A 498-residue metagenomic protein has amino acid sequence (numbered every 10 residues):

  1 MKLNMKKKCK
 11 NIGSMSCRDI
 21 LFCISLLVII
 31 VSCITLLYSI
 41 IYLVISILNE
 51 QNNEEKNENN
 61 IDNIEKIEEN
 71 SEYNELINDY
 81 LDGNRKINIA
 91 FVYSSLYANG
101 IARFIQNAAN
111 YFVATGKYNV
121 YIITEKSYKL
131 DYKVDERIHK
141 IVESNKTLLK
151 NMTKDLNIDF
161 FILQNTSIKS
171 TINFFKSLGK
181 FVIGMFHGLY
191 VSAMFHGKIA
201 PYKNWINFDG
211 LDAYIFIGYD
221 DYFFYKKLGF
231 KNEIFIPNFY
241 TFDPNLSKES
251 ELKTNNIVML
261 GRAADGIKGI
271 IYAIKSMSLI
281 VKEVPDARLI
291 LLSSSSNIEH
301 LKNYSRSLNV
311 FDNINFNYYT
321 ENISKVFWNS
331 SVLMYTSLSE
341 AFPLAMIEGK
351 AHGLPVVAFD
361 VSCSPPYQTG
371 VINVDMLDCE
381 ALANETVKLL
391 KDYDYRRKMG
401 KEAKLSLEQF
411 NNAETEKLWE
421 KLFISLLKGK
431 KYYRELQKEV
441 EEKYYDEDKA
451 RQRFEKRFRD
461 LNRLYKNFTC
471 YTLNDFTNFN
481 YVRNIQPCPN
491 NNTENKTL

Functional and structural regions predicted by a protein language model:
I89-V92, E249-K268, I274-M277: Conserved donor-binding/catalytic core segment of Leloir-type glycosyltransferases
N99-N107, A264-L279, E299: A conserved mid-protein helix/loop that constitutes part of the nucleotide-sugar donor-binding site
L163-K169, F186: Short His-centered aromatic/hydrophobic patch
D209-E233, F242: A short, active-site helix/loop in glycosyltransferases that binds the activated sugar's phosphate group
N297-H300, F311-T320, V326: Active-site donor-binding acidic/aromatic loop of nucleotide-activated sugar and phosphosugar transferases involved
L338: Aromatic "clamp/platform" in nucleotide-sugar-dependent glycosyltransferases that forms part of the donor/acceptor
P355-A358: Short hydrophobic beta-strand element within catalytic cores of glycosyltransferases and related nucleotide-activated
V371-E380, L389-Y393: Conserved acidic donor-binding segment of nucleotide-sugar-dependent glycosyltransferases
